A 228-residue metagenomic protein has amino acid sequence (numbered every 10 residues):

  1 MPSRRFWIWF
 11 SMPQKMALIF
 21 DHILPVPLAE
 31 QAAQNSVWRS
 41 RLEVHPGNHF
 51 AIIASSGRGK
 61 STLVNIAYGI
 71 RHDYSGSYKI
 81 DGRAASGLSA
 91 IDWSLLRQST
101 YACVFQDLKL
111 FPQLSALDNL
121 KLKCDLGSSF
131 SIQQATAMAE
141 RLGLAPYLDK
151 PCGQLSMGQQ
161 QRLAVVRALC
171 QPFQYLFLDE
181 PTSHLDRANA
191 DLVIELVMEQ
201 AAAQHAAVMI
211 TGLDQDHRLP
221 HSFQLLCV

Functional and structural regions predicted by a protein language model:
Y68: Helix-to-loop junction immediately C-terminal to a conserved catalytic motif
A85-A102: ABC ATPase NBD coupling module
D107, Q113-L126: Q-loop/switch helix immediately C-terminal to the Walker
I132-Y147: Conserved ABC ATPase "signature" region
P151-Q159: Conserved ABC ATPase signature
V165: Hydrophobic anchor residue at the start of the ABC signature
L176-E180: Catalytic Walker B motif of ABC-type/P-loop ATPase nucleotide-binding domains
